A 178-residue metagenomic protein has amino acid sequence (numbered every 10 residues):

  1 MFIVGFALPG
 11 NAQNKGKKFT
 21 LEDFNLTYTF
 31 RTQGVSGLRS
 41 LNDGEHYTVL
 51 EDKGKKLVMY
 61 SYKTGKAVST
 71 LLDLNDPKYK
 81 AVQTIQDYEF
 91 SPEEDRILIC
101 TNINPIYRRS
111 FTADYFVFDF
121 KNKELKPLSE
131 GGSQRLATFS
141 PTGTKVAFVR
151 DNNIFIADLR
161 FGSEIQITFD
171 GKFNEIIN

Functional and structural regions predicted by a protein language model:
M1-K17: Bacterial Sec-dependent N-terminal signal peptides
A12-N178: Beta-propeller folds
